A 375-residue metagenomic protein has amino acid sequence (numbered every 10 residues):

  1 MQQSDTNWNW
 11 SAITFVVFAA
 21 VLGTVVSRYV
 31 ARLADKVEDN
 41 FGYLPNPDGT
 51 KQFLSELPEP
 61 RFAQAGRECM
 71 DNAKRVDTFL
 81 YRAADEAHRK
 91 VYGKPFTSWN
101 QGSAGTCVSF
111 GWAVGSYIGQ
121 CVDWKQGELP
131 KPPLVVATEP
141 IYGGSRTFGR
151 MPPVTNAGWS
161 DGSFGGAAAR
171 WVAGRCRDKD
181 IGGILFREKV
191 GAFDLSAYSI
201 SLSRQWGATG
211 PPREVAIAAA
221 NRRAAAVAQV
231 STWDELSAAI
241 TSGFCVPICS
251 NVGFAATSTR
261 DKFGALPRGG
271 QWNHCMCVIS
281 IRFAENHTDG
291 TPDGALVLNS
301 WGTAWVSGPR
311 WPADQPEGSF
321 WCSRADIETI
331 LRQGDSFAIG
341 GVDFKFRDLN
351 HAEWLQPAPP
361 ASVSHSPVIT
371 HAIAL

Functional and structural regions predicted by a protein language model:
M1-T6: Short, strongly hydrophobic alpha-helical membrane anchors
W8-V136, P153-I184, G341-H371, L375: Structured alpha-helical subdomains that flank or immediately precede key functional sites
V30-D39, A113-Y117, T147-L298, T303 (+1 more regions): Predominantly the structural core of cysteine protease catalytic domains
E128-S145, G294-N299: Beta-strand segments within the central parallel beta-sheet cores of soluble alpha/beta enzyme folds
